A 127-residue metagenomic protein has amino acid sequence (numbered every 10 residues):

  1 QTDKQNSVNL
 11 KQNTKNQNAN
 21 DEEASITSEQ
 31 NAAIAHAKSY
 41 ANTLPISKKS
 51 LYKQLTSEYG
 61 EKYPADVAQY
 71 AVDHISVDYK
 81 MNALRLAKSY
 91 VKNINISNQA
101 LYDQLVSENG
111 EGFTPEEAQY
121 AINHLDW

Functional and structural regions predicted by a protein language model:
Q1-E22: Sec-dependent signal peptide cleavage junction
K15-W127: An alpha-helical, amphipathic repeat domain used for nucleic-acid recognition, typified by the mTERF helical solenoid
